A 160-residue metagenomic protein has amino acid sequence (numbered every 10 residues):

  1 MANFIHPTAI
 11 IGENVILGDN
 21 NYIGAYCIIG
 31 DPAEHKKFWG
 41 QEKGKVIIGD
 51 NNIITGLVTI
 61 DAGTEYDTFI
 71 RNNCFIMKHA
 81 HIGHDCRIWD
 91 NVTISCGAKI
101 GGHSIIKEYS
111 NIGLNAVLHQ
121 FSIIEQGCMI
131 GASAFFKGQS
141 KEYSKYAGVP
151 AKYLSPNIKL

Functional and structural regions predicted by a protein language model:
M1-F4, I10, I16, Y22-I48 (+6 more regions): Glycine-rich hexapeptide-repeat left-handed beta-helix
